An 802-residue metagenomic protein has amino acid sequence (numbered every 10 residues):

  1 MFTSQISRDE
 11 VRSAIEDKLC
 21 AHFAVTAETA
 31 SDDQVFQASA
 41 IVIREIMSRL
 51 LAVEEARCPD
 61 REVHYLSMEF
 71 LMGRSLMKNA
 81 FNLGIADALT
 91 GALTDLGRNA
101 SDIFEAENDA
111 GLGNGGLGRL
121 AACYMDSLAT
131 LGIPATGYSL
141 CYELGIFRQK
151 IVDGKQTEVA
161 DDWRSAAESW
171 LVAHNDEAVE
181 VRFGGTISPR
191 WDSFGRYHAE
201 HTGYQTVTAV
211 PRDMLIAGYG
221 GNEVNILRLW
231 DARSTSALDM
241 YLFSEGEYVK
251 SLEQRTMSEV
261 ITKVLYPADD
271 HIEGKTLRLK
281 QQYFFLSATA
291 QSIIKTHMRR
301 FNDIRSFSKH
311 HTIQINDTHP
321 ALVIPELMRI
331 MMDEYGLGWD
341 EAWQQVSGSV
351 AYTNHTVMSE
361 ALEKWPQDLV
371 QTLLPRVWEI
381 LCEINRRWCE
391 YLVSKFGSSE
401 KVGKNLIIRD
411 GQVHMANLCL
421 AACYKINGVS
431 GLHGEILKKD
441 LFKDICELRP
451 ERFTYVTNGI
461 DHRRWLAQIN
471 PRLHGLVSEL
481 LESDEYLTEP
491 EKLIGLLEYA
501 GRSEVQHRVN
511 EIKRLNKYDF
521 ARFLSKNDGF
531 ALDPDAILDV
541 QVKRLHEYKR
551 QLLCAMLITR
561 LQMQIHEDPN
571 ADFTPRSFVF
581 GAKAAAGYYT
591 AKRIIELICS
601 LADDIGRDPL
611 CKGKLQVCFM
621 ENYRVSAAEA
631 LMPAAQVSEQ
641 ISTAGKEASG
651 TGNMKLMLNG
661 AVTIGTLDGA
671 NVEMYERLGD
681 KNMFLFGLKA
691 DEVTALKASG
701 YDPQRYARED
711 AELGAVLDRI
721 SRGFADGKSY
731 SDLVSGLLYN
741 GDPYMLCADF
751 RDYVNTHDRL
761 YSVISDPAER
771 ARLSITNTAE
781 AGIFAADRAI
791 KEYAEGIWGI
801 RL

Functional and structural regions predicted by a protein language model:
M1-L802: A conserved ligand/cofactor-binding region detector
